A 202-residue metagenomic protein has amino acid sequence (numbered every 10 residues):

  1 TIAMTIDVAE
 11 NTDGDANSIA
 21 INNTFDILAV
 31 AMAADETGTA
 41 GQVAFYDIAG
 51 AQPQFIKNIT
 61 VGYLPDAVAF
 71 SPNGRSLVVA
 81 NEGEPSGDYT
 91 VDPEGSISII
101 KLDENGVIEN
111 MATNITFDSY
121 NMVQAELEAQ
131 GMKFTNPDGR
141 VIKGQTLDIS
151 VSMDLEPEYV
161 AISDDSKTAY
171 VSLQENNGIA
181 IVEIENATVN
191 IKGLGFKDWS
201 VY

Functional and structural regions predicted by a protein language model:
T1-Y202: Mobile, glycine-rich extracellular loop/lid and propeptide segments that shape or gate substrate/ligand access
